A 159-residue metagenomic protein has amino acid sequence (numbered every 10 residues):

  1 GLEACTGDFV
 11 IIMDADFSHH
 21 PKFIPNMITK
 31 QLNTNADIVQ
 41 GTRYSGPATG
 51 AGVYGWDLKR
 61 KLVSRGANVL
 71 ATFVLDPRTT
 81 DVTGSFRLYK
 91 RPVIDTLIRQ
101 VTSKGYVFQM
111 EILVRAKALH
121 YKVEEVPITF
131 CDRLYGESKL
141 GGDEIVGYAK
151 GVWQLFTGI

Functional and structural regions predicted by a protein language model:
L2-A4, P21-Y106, R133-D143: Acceptor/aglycone-binding surface of glycosyltransferases and processive sugar-polymer synthases
V10: Short aromatic/hydrophobic "clamp" motif used to bind/position activated sugar donors
M13, T42, T129: Conserved residues at the C-terminal ends of beta-strands
D14-S18: The conserved acidic donor/metal-binding loop of glycosyltransferases
K22, N33, P92-V93, H120 (+1 more regions): Terminal low-complexity segments of carbohydrate-biosynthetic enzymes
P77-R78, Q100-K104, L113-C131: Catalytic donor-sugar/metal-binding loop of nucleotide-sugar-dependent glycosyltransferases
M110: DNA-recognition element of transcription regulators
